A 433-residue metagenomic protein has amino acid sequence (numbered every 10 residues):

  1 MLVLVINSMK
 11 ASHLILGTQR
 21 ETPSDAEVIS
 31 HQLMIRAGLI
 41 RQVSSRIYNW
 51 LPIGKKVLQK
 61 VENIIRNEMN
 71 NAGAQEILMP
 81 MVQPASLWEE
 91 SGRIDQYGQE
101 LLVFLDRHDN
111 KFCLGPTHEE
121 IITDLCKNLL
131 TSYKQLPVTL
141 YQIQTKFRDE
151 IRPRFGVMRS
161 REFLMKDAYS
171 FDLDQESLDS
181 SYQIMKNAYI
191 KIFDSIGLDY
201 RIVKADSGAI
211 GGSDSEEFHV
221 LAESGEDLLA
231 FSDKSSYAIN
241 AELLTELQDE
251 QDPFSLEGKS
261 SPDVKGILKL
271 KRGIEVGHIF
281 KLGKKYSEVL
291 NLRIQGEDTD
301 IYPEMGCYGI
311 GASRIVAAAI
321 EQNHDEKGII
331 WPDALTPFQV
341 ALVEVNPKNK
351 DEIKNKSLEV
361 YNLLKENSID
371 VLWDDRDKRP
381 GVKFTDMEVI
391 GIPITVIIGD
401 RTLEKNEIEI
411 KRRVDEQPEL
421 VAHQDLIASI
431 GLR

Functional and structural regions predicted by a protein language model:
L2-R433: NTP/phosphate- and nucleic-acid-binding module
